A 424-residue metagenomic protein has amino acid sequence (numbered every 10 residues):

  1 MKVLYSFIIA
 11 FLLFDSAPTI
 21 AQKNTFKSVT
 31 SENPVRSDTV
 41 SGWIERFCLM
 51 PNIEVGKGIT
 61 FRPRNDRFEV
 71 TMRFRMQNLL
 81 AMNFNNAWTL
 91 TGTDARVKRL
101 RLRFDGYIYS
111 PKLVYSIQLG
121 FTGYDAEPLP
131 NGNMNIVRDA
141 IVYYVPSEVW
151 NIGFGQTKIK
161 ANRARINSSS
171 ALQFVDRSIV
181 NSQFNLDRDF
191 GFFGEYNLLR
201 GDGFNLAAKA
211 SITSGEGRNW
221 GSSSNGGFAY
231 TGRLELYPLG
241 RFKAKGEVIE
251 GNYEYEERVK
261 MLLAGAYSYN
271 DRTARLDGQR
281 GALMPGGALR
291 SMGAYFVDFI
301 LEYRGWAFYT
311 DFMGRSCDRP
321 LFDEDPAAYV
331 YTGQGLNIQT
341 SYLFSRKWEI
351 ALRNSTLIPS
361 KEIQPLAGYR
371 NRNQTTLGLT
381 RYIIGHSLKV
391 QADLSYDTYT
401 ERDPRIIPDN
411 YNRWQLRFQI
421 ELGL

Functional and structural regions predicted by a protein language model:
M1-S41: Cleavable N-terminal export/targeting peptides
S6-I8, V137, D187-D189, A294 (+2 more regions): Short beta-strand-initiation
N24-S28, R36-M50, W88-T89, R165 (+1 more regions): Outer-membrane beta-barrel pore domains
E32-T60, L239-A244: Short coil-to-helix leader/linker segments, especially the first N-terminal amphipathic alpha-helix with its helix
E54, M134-N135, M292: Short solvent-exposed loop/turn micro-motifs enriched in small/polar/acidic residues
G58-F84, W88-R218, S224-G240, I300 (+2 more regions): Outer membrane beta-barrel
I166, N205, N219-S223, A244-G246 (+2 more regions): A short secondary-structure junction signal
G240-V259: Short mixed-charge
